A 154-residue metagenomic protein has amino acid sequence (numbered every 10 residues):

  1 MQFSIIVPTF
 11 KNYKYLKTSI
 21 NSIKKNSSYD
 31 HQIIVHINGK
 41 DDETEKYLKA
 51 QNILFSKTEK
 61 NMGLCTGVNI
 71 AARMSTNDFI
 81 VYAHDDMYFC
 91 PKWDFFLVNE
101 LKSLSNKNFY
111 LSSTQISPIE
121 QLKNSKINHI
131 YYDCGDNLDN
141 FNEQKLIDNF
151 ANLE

Functional and structural regions predicted by a protein language model:
M1-S22: N-proximal low-complexity "stem/linker" segments adjacent to membrane-targeting elements
I20-N21, N69, N77, P91-K102: Short alpha-helix within the catalytic core of nucleotide-sugar-dependent glycosyltransferases
N21-D30: Short, acidic, metal-binding catalytic loop of nucleotide-sugar glycosyltransferases
I37-E45: A conserved acidic beta->alpha catalytic loop
T58-S75: Glycine-rich, basic loop-to-helix element that forms the pyrophosphate-binding segment of sugar-nucleotide handling
I80: Short aromatic/hydrophobic "clamp" motif used to bind/position activated sugar donors
H84-Y88: The conserved acidic donor/metal-binding loop of glycosyltransferases
K92-N142, L146: Conserved donor NDP-sugar-binding/catalytic core segment of glycosyltransferases
